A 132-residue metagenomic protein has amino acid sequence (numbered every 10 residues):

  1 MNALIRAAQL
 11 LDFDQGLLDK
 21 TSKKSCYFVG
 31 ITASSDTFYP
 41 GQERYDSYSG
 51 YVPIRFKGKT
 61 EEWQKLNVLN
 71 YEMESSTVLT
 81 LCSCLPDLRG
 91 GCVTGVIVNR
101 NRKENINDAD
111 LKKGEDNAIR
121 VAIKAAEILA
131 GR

Functional and structural regions predicted by a protein language model:
M1-R132: Glycine-rich phosphate- or other oxyanion-binding loops that anchor nucleotides, phosphorylated ligands
